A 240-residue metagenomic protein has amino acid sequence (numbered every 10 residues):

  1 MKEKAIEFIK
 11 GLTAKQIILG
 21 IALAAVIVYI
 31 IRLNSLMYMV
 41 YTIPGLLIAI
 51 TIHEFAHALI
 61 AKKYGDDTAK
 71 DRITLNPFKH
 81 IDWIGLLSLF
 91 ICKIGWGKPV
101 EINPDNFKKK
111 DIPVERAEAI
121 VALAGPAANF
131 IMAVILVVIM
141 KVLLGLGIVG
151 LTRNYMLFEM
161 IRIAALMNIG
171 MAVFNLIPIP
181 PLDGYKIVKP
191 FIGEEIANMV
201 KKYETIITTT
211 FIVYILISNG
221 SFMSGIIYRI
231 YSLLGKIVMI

Functional and structural regions predicted by a protein language model:
M1-I240: Hydrophobic transmembrane alpha-helices and their immediate loop junctions in multi-pass integral membrane proteins
